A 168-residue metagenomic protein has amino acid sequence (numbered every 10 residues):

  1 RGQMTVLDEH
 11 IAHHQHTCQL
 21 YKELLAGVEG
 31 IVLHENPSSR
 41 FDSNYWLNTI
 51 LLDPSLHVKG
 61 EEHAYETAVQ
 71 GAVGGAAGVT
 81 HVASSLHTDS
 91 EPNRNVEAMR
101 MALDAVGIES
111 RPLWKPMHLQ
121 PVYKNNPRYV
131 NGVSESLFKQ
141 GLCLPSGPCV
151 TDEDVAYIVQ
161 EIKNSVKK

Functional and structural regions predicted by a protein language model:
R1-K168: PLP-dependent aminotransferase class I/II
